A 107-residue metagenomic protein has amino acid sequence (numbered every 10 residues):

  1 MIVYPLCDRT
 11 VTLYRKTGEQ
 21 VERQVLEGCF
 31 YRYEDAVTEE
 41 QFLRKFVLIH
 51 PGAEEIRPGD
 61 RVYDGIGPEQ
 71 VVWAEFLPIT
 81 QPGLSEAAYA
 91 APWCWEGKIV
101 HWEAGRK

Functional and structural regions predicted by a protein language model:
M1-I49, I79-P82, E86-K107: N-terminal disorder-to-order initiation segments that are Gly/Lys/Arg-biased and fold into the first beta/loop/alpha
A53-A88: Short, acidic/charged, Gly/Pro-enriched secondary-structure junctions
